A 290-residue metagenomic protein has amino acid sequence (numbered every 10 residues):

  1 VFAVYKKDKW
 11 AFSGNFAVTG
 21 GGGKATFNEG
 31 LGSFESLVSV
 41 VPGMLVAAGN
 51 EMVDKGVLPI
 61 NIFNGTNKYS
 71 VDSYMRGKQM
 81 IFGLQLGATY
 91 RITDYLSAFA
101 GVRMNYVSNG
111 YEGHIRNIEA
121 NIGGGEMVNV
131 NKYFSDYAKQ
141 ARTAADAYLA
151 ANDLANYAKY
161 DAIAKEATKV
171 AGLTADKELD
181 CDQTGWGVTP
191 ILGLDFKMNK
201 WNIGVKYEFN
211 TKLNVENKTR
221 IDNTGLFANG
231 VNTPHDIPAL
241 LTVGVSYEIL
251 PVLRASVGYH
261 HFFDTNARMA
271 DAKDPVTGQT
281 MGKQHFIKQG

Functional and structural regions predicted by a protein language model:
V1-F2: Active-site-flanking structural segment that lines cofactor/substrate pockets
K6-G290: Outer-membrane beta-barrel porins/channels
